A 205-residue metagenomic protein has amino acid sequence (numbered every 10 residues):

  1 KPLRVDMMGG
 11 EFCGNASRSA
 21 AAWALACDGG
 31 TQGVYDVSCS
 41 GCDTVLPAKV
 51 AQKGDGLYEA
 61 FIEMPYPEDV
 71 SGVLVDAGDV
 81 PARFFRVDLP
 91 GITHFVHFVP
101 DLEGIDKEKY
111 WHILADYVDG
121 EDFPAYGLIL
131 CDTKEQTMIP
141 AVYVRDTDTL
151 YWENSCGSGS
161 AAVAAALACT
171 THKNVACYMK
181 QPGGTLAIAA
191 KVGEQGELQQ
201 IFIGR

Functional and structural regions predicted by a protein language model:
K1-F12, R18-S155, A162-R205: Active-site proximal loop and beta-alpha junction motif in alpha/beta enzyme cores
